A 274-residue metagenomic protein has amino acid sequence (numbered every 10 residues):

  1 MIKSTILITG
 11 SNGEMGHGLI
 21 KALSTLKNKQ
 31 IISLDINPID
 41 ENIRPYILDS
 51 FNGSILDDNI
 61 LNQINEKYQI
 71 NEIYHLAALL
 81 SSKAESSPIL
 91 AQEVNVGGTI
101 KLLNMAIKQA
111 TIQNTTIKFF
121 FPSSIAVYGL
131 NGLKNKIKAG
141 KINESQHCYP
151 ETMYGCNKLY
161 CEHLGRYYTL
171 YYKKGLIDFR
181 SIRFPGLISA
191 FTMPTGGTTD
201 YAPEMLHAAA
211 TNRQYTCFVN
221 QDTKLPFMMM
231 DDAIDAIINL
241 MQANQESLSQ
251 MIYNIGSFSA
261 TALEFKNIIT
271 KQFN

Functional and structural regions predicted by a protein language model:
T5-L26: N-terminal Rossmann NAD(P)H-binding glycine-rich loop of SDR-like oxidoreductase domains
P45-D57: Rossmann-fold cofactor-recognition segment
I55-V94: NAD(P)H-binding glycine-rich loop region in Rossmannoid oxidoreductase-like domains and their noncatalytic homologs
A84-E85, H147, F179, R183-P194 (+1 more regions): A conserved pocket-lining segment of Rossmann-fold NAD(P)-dependent short-chain dehydrogenase/reductase
I100-M153: Conserved Rossmann-fold NAD(P)-dependent oxidoreductase catalytic core, especially the SDR/UDP-sugar
L130, Y149-R180, A210: Active-site Tyr-X1-5-Lys
L159, G175, L187-P203, F218 (+2 more regions): Glycine/proline-rich active-site loop of Rossmann-fold NAD(P)-dependent oxidoreductases
R213, F218-Q221, L225-N274: C-terminal substrate-binding subdomain of Rossmann-fold SDR/epimerase-dehydratase oxidoreductases
